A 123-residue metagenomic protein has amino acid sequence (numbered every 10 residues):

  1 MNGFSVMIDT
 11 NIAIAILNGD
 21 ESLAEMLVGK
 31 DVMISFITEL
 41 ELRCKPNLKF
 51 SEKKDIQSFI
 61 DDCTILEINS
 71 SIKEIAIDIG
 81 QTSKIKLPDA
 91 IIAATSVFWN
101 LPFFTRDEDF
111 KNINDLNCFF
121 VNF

Functional and structural regions predicted by a protein language model:
M1-I34, C44-Q57: Short, well-structured N-terminal submotif of metal-dependent ribonuclease cores
M1-N2, F98-F123: Acidic, PIN/NYN-like endoribonuclease modules and their adjacent C-terminal/linker elements
I8, I34, E67, L87 (+1 more regions): Short beta-strand scaffold positions
N11, S71, A90-I91: Active-site phosphate/pyrophosphate-handling residues
A13, E39-L42, K73, F110-K111: A generic structural signal for short hydrophobic patches within well-formed alpha-helices
L42, L87-P102: Acidic, metal-associated active-site segment
D62-T82: Acidic catalytic patch
